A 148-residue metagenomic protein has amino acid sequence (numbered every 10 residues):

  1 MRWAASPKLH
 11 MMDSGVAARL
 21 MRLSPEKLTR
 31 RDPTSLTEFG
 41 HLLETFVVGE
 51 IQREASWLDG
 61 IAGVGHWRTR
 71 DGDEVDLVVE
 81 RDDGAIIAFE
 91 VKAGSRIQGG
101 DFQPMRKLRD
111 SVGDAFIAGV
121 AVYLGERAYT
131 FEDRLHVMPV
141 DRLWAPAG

Functional and structural regions predicted by a protein language model:
M1-I86: Accessory nucleic acid-recognition modules appended to NTPase machines
V16, D71, S95, E126-A128: Conserved nucleotide-binding/hydrolysis micro-motifs of P-loop NTPases
S56-W57, K107-A115: Arginine/glycine-rich "motif VI" loop of SF2 helicases in the C-terminal RecA-like domain
V75, I97-G100, R127-F131: Short active-site-adjacent structural elements
A85-R96: Active-site ExK catalytic segment of metal-dependent nucleases
S95-M105, G148: Active-site-adjacent loop/helix micro-motif of nuclease/hydrolase catalytic cores
I117-Y123: Short, hydrophobic beta-strand segments that form beta-sheet elements in well-ordered domains
L124-G148: Domain-level recognition of nuclease-like catalytic cores that cleave nucleotide substrates
